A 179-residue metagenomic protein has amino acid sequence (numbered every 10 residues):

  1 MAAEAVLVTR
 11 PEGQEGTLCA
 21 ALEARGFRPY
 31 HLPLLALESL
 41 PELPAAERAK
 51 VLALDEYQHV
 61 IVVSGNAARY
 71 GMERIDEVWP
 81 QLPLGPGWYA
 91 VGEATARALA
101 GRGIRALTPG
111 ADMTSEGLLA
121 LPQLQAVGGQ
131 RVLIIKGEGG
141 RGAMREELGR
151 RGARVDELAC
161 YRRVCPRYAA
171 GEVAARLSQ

Functional and structural regions predicted by a protein language model:
M1-Q179: Signature of uroporphyrinogen-III synthase
